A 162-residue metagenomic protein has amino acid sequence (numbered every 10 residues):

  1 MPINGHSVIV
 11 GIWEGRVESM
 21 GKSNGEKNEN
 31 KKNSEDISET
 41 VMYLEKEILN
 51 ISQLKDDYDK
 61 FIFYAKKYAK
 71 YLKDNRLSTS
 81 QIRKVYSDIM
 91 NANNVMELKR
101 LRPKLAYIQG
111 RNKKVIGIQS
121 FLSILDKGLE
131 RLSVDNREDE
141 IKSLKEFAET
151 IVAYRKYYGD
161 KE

Functional and structural regions predicted by a protein language model:
P2-E162: Small/polar/charged residue-enriched interaction surfaces, especially the RNA/DNA-contacting tracks of RNP/CRISPR
